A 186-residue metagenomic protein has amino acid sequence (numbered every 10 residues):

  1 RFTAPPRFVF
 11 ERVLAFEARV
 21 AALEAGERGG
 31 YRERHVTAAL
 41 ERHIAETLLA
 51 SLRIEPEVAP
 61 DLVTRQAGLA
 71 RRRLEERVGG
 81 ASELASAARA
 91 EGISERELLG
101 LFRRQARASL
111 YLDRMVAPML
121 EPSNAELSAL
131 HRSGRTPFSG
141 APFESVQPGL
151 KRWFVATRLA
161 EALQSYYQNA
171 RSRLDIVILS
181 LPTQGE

Functional and structural regions predicted by a protein language model:
R1-A106, E121-A129, S145, E161: N-terminal targeting/tethering segments
R1-T3, T136-E186: A C-terminal, polar beta->alpha supersecondary segment
A50, A85, L112-A117, R132 (+1 more regions): Amphipathic alpha-helical segments within well-ordered protein domains
G80, R104, L112, V116-A117 (+1 more regions): Alpha-helix capping at helix-to-loop junctions
L98-L99, M115-M119, F138-A141: Short acidic, glycine/proline-enriched loop segments that cap or flank alpha-helices
D113-R114, P118, P122-S133, Y166: Non-catalytic accessory/assembly modules
